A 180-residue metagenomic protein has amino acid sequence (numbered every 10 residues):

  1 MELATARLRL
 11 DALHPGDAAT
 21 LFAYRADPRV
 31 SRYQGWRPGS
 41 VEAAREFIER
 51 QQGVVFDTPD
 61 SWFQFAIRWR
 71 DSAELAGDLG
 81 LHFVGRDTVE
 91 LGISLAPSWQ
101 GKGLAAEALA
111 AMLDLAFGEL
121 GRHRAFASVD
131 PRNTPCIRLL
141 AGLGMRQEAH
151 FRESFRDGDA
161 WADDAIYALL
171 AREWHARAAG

Functional and structural regions predicted by a protein language model:
M1-S98, L115, E119, R124 (+1 more regions): GNAT-family acyltransferases
R86, R132-T134, R152: Residue-level marker for beta-strand->alpha-helix junctions and adjacent short loops that shape enzyme
E90, E107, E148: Acidic-residue sensor for enzyme active/binding pockets
G101-L115, T134-G142: Conserved acetyl-CoA-binding loop-helix of GNAT-fold acetyltransferases
S128-V129: Short strand-turn motif at the edge of the Rossmann-like AdoMet-binding core
A141-F151: Conserved acetyl-CoA-binding loop of GNAT-fold acetyltransferases
